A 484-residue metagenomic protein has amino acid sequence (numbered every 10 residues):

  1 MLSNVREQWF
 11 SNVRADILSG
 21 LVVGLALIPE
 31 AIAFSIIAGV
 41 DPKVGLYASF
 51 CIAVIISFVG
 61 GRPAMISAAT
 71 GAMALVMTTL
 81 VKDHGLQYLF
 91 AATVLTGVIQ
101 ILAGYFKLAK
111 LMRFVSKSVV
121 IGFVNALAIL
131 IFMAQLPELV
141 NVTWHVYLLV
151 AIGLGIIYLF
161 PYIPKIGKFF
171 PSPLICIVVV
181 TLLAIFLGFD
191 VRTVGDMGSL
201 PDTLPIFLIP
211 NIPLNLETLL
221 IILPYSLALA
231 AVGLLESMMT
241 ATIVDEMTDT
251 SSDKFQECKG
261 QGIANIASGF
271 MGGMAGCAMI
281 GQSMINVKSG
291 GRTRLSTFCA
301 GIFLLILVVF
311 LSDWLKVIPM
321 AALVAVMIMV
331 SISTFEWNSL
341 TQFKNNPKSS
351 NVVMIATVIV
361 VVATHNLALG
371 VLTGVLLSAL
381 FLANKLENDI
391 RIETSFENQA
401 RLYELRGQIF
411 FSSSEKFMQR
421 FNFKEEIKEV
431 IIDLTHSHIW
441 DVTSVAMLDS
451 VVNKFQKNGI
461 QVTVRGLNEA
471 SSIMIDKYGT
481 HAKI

Functional and structural regions predicted by a protein language model:
M1-G20, K82-T248, F303, D313-L372: Core transmembrane helix bundle of multi-pass membrane transport proteins
V5-A15, L21, L25-P63, L216-L295: Membrane-embedded helical hairpins/re-entrant loop segments and their flanking transmembrane helices within multi-pass
E30, Y47-I56, A68-V81, A300-L304: Hydrophobic alpha-helical segments within and immediately flanking transmembrane helices of multi-pass membrane proteins
I32-A38, T78, I355-A363: Generic transmembrane alpha-helix motif of multi-pass integral membrane proteins
A48, L75-V76, I177-V180, T297-C299 (+3 more regions): Short hydrophobic alpha-helical segments that form membrane-spanning helices or hydrophobic packing faces of helical
G61, A230-L234, I266, F270 (+9 more regions): Hydrophobic transmembrane alpha-helical segments of multi-pass transport and channel proteins
A68-A72, V76, L86-M112, S116-K117 (+2 more regions): Helix-loop-helix junctions within the multi-pass membrane cores of secondary transporters/permeases
S333-H481: The feature marks cytosolic C-terminal regulatory regions of anion transporters and related permeases
